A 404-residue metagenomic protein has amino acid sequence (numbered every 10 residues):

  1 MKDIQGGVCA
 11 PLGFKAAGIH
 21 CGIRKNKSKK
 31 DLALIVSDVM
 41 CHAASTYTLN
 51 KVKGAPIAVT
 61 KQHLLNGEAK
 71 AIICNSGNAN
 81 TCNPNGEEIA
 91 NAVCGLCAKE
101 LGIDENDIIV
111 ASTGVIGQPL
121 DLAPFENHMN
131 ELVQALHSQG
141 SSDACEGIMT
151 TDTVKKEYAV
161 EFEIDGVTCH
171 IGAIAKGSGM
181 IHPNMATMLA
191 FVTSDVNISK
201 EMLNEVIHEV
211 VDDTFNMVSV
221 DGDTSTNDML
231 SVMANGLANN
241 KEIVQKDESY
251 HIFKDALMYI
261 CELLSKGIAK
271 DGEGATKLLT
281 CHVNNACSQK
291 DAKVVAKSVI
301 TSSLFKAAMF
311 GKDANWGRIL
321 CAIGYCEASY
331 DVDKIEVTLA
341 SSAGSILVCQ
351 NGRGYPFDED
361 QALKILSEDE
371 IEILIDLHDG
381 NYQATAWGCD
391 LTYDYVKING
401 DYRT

Functional and structural regions predicted by a protein language model:
M1-E88, A92, A98-A123, N127-T404: A structural signal for small-residue-enriched, beta-sheet-centric alpha/beta enzyme cores and oligomeric scaffold folds
